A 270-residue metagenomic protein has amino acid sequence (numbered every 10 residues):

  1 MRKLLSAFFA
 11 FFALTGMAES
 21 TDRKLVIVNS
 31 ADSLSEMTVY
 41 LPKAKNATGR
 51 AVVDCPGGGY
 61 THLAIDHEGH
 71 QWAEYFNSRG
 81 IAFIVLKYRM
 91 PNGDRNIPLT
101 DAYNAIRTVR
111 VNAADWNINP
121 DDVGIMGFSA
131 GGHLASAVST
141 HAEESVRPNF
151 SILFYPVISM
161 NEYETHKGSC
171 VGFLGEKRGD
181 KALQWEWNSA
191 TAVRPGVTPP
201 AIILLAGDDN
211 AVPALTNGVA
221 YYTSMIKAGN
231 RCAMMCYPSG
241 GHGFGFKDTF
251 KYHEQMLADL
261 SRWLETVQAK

Functional and structural regions predicted by a protein language model:
M17-L41, K45-T48, G168-S169, C232 (+2 more regions): A domain-start/cap signature at the N-terminus of enzymes
S35-Y40, V219-K270: C-terminal catalytic histidine-bearing segment of alpha/beta-hydrolase fold enzymes
T48-G57: Short beta-strand element of the alpha/beta-hydrolase
A64-D66, Q71-A73, I84-P120, D248-Q255: Catalytic nucleophile-loop/oxyanion-hole region of alpha/beta-hydrolase and closely related hydrolase-like folds
N104-S169, K181-W185, S189: Primarily recognizes the serine-hydrolase "nucleophile elbow" in alpha/beta-hydrolase and SGNH/GDSL folds
K177-V193, T198-P199: Active-site nucleophile elbow and catalytic-triad environment of alpha/beta-hydrolase enzymes
I202-A206: Short beta-strand/loop motif that positions the catalytic acidic residue of the alpha/beta-hydrolase fold
N210-N217: Conserved alpha/beta-hydrolase "acid-adjacent" motif
